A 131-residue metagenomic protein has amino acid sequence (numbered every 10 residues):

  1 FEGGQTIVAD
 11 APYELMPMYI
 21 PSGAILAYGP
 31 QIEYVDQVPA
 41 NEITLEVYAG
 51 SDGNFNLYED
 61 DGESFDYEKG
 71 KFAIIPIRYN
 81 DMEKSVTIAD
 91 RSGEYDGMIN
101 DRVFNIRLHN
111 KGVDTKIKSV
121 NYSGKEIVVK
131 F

Functional and structural regions predicted by a protein language model:
F1-S85, G93-K111, S123-G124: Catalytic core of carbohydrate-active enzymes
V113-F131: Intrinsically disordered, low-complexity linkers and stems that provide flexible hinges in membrane-associated
